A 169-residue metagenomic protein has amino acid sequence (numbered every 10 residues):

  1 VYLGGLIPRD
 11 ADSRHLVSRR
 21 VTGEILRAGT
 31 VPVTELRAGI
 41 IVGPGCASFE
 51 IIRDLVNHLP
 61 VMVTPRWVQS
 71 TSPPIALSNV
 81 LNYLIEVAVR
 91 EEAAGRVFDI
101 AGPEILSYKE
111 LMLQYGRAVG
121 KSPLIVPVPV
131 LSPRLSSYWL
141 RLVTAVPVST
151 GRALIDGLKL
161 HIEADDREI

Functional and structural regions predicted by a protein language model:
V1-H58: Glycine-/Pro-rich loop/turn segments that contact NAD(P) or position catalytic residues in Rossmann-like domains
S18, A47-S48, W67-V89, R96-D99: Substrate-positioning beta->alpha
G23, F49-R53, M112, S137 (+2 more regions): Conserved protein kinase catalytic domain
E35, T71-P74, I105: Short aromatic/basic micro-patch
M62-T64: Conserved catalytic core of the tyrosine transesterase superfamily
Y83-A153, H161-I169: Mid/C-terminal beta-alpha module of Rossmann-like enzyme folds, strongest in SDR-family dehydrogenases/epimerases
